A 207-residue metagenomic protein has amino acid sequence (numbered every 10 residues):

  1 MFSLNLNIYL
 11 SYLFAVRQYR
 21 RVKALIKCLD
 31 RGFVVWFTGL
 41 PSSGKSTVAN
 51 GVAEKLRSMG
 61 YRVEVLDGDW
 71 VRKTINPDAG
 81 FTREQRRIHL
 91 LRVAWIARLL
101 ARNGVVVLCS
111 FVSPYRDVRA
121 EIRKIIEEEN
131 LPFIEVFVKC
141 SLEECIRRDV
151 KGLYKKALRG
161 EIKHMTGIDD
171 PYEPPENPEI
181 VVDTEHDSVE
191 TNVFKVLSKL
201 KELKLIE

Functional and structural regions predicted by a protein language model:
F2-V34: Extreme N-terminal, non-catalytic leader segments that precede Walker-type/kinase nucleotide-binding cores
F37: Hydrophobic anchor at the beta1->P-loop junction of P-loop NTPases
P41: The conserved Walker
K45: Conserved lysine of the Walker
N50-R98, R102: Conserved substrate/cofactor phosphate-moiety recognition/catalytic segment in nucleotide-dependent phosphotransferases
V65, F133-E135, E179-V181: Conserved beta-strand scaffold positions in the cores of enzyme catalytic domains, especially in NTP/NDP-utilizing
T74-G80, A97-A157, H164: ATP-dependent NMP and nucleoside kinases share a basic, alpha-helical "lid"
K139-L142, R147-K195, L203-E207: Small-molecule kinase domains that catalyze NTP-dependent phosphoryl transfer to phosphate-bearing small molecules
